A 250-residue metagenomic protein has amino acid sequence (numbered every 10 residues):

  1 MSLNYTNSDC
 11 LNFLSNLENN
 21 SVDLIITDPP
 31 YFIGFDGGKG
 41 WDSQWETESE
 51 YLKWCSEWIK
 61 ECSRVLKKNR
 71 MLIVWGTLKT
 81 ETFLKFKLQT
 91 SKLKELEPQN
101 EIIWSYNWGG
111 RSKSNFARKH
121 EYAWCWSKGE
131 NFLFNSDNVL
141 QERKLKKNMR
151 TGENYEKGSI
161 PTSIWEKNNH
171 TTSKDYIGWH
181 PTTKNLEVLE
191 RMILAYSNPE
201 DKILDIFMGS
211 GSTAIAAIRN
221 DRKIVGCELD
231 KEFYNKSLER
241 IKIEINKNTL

Functional and structural regions predicted by a protein language model:
M1-G226, E232-Y234: Core catalytic lobe of class I
S237-L238: Conserved SAM-binding loop
I243-L250: Positively charged, low-complexity nucleic-acid-binding target-recognition regions
